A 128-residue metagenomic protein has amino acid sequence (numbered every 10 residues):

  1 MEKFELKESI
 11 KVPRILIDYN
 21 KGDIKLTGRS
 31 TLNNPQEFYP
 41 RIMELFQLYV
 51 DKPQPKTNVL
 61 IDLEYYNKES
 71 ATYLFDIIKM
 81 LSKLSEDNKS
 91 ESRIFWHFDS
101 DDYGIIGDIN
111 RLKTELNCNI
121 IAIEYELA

Functional and structural regions predicted by a protein language model:
K3-L6, K113-A128: A cross-taxonomic marker for long C-terminal extensions/tails that follow the last structured domain
K3-P40: STAS-typified acidic loop motif
K21-K25, P55-L60: Glycine-rich, often proline-containing surface loops adjacent to acidic residues and nearby aromatics that form
T31-K56: Short, well-structured hydrophobic secondary-structure segments
L32, D102, A128: Surface-exposed, flexible loop/turn segments at secondary-structure boundaries
E37, N58-L112: Amphipathic alpha-helical interaction surfaces in cytosolic regulatory modules
M43-D51, K79-K83, T114: Short, intrinsically disordered, mixed-charge
Q54, L84-K89, E115-A122: Structural alpha-beta junctions
